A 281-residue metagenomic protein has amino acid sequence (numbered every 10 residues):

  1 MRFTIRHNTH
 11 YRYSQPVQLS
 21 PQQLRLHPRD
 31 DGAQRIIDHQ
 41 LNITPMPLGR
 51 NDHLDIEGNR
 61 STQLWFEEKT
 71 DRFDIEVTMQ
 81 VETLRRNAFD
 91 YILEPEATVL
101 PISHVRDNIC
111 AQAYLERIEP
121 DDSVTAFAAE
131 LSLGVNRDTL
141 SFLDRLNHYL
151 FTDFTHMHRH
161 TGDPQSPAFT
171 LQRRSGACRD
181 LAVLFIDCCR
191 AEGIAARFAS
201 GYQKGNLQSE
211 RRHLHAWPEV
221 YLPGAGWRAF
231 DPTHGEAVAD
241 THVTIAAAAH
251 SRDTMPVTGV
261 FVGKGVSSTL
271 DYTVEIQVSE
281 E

Functional and structural regions predicted by a protein language model:
M1, H7, S20-Q22, H39 (+6 more regions): Structural beta-strand/beta-sheet cores of well-ordered domains, especially the beta-sheet scaffolds that support
M1-A126, E130: Linear, non-domain "peripheral" regions
Y11, Q15, L24, L41 (+10 more regions): Flexible, active-site-adjacent loop/turn segments at secondary-structure boundaries
G49-N51, N59-S61, S166, R197 (+2 more regions): Residue-level signal for pocket-adjacent positions within structured domains
S103-G176, L184, Q208, S251 (+1 more regions): Secondary-structure boundary elements
G134, D180-V262, V266: Hydrophobic/aromatic-rich core segments of domains that either
